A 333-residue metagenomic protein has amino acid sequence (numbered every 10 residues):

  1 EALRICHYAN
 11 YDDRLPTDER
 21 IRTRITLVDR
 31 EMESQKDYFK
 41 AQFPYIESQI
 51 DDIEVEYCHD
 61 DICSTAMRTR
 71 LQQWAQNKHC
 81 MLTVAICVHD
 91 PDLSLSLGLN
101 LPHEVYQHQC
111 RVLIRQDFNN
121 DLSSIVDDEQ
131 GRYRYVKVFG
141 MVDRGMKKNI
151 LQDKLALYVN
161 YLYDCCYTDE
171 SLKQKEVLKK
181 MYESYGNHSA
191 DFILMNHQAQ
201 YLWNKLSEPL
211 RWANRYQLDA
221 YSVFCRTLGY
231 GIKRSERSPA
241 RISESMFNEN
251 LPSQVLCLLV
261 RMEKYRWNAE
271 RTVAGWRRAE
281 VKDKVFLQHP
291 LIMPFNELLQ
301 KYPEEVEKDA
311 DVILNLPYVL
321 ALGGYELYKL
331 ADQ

Functional and structural regions predicted by a protein language model:
E1-A190, N196, L202-R261, P294-N296 (+2 more regions): Cytosolic regulatory regions of ion transport systems
E183, S189-F192, E280-L287: Short alpha-helical DNA-recognition segment
A199, Q288-L291: Preference for short coil/turn "hinge" residues that link or interrupt alpha-helices
G231, K264-V281: Conserved oxyanion/phosphate-binding beta-strand-loop segments in alpha/beta enzyme cores
L258, V273-K284, M293, V306-E307 (+1 more regions): C-terminal amphipathic alpha-helical interaction region
A310-Y328: C-terminal substrate/ligand-recognition segments
A331-Q333: N-terminal helicase ATP-binding lobe
